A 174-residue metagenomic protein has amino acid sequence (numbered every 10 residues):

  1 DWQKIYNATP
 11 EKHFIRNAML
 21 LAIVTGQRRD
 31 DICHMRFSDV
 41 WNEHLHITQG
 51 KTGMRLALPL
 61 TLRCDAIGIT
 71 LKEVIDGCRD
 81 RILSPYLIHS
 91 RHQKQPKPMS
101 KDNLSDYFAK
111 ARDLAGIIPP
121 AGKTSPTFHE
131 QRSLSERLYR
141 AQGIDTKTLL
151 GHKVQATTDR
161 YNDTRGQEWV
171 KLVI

Functional and structural regions predicted by a protein language model:
D1-R29, C33: Basic, Lys/Arg- and aromatic-enriched nucleic-acid-binding interface segment
W2, F14-R16, K101, S105 (+1 more regions): Short, leucine-enriched amphipathic alpha-helices that occur as contiguous helical runs
K4, T25, D30, H34-G77: Conserved tyrosine-mediated DNA breakage-rejoining catalytic core shared by Y-recombinases
L20, V24, D30-D31, E130-K153: C-terminal catalytic core of tyrosine-transesterase DNA break-rejoin enzymes
D39-N42, Q142-N162: Short, polar N-cap/turn motifs at the start of nucleic acid-interacting alpha helices
T52-I75, I82-K110, T127: C-terminal catalytic core of Y-nucleophile DNA break-rejoin enzymes
L56-E73, T148, D159-I174: DNA/chromatin major-groove-contacting recognition/catalytic segments
P119-A141, T157-R160: Short basic/aromatic active-site micro-motif
